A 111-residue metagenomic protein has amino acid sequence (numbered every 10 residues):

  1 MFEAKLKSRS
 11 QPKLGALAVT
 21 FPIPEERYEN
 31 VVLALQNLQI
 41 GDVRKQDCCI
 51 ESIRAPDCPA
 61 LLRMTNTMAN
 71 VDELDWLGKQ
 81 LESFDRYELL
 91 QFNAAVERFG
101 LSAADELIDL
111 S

Functional and structural regions predicted by a protein language model:
M1-R27: Short, extreme N-terminal segment that most often corresponds to the first beta-strand
V32-S111: Mixed-charge (acidic/basic) macromolecular-recognition segments
